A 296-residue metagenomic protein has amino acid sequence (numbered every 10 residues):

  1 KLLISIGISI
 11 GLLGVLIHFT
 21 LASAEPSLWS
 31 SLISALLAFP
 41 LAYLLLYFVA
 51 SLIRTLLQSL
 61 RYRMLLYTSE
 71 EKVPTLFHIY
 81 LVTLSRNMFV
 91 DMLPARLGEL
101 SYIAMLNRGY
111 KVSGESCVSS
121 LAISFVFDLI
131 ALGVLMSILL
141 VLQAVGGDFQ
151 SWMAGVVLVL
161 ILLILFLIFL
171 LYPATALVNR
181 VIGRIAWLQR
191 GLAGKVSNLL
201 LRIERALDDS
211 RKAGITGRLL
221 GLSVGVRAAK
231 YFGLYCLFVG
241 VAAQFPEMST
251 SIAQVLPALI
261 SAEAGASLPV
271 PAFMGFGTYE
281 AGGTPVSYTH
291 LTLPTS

Functional and structural regions predicted by a protein language model:
K1-L84, L142, G147-S267: Predominantly cytoplasmic-facing regulatory/coupling regions of multi-pass membrane proteins
Q58, Y62, V90, P94 (+5 more regions): Alpha-helical transmembrane segments and their lipid-water interface positions in multi-pass membrane proteins
S69-P74, L106-C117: Juxtamembrane helix-boundary/capping and inter-helix hinge elements in multi-pass membrane proteins
F77-H78, V112-I123, L291: Membrane-interface alpha-helices at helix entry/exit sites of multi-pass transporters
S85, F89-L93, V118-L140, G265: Membrane-embedded alpha-helical segments of transport systems, primarily multispan ion/solute transporters
R86-P94, L259-F276: Transmembrane alpha-helix interface/packing and boundary motifs in multi-pass membrane proteins, characterized by
L97-R108, P271-S287: Re-entrant/interfacial helical elements at transmembrane boundaries that shape and gate the permeation pathway
T289-T295: Conserved small/polar residues in nucleotide/adenosyl-binding loops
